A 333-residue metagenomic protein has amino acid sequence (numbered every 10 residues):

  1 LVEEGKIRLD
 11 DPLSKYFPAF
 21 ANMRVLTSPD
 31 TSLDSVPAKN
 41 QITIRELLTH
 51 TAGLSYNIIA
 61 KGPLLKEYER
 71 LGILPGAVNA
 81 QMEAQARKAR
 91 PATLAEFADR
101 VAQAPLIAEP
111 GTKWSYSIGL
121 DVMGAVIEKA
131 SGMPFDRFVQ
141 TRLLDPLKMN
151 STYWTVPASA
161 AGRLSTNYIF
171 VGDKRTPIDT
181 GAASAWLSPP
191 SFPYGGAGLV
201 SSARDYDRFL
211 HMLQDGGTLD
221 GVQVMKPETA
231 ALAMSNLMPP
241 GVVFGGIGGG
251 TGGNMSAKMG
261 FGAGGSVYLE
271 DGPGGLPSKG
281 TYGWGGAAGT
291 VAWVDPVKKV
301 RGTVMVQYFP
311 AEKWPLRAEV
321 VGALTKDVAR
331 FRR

Functional and structural regions predicted by a protein language model:
L9, S14-K15, P91, A95 (+3 more regions): A short, well-structured edge-of-sheet supersecondary motif
K15-L276: Short, surface-exposed loop or secondary-structure junction motifs that flank catalytic or metal-binding residues
G283-R333: Structured C-terminal helix/loop/strand segments within mature extracytoplasmic catalytic/sensor domains
